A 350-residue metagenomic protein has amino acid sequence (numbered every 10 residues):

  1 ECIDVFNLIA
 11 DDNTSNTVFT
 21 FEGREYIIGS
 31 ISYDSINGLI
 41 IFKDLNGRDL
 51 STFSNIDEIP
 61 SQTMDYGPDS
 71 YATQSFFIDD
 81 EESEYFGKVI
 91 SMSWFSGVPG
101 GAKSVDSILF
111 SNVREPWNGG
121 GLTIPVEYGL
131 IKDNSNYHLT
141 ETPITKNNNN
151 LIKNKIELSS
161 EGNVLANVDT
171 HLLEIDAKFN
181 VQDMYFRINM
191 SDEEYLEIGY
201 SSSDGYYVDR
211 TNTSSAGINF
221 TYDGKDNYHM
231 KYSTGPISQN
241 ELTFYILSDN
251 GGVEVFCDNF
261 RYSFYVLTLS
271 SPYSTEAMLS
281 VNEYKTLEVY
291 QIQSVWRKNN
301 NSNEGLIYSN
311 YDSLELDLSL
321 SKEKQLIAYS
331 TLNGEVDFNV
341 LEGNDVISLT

Functional and structural regions predicted by a protein language model:
E1-F6, D12-G23, I27, Y85-S96: Hydrophobic core segments of beta-strands in well-ordered, beta-rich domains
E25-Y26, Y33-L349: Beta-rich accessory regions
